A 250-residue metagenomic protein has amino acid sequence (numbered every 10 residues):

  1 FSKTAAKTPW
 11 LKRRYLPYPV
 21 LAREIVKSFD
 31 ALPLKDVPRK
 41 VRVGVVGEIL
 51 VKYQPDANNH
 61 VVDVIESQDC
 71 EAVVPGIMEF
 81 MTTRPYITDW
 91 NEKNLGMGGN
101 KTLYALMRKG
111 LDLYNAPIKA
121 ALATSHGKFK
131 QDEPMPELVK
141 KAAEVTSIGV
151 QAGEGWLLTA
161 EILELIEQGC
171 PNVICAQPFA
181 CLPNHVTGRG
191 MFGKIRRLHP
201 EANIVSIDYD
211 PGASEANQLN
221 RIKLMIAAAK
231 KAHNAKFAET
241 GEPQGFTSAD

Functional and structural regions predicted by a protein language model:
F1-D250: An N-terminal assembly and electron-transfer interface module characteristic of large anaerobic redox and radical
